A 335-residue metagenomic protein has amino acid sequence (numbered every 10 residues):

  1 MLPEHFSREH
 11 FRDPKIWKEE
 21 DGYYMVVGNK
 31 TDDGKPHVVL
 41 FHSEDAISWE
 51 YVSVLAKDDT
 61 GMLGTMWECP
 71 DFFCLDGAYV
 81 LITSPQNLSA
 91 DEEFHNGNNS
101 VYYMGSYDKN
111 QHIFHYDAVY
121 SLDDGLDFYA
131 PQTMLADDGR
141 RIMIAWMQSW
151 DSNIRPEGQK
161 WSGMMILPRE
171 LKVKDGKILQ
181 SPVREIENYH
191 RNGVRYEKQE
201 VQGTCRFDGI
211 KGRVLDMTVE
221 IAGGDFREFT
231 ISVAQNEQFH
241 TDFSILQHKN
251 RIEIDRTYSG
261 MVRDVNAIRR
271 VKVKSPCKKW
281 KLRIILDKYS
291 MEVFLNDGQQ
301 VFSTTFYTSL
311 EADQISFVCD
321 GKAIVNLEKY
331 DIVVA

Functional and structural regions predicted by a protein language model:
M1-K18, E50-D71, Q111-A130, N188: Surface loop/turn signatures of beta-propeller and other carbohydrate-active proteins
W17-E19, F73-L75, A136: Structural WD40 beta-propeller signal
D21, G28-V38, H42: Conserved, charged catalytic cores of large soluble enzymes
G22-M25, A78-L81, G139-M143: Entry beta-strands of beta-propeller and related beta-repeat scaffolds
N29-T31, P85-N87, M147-S149: Residue-level signature of beta-propeller blades and closely related beta-rich strand-turn architectures in secreted
G34-V39, S89-M104, I154: Structural motif
L40-A46, S106: Conserved Ser/Thr-centered positions that define the repeating blades of beta-propeller domains
S106-A335: Beta-rich accessory regions
